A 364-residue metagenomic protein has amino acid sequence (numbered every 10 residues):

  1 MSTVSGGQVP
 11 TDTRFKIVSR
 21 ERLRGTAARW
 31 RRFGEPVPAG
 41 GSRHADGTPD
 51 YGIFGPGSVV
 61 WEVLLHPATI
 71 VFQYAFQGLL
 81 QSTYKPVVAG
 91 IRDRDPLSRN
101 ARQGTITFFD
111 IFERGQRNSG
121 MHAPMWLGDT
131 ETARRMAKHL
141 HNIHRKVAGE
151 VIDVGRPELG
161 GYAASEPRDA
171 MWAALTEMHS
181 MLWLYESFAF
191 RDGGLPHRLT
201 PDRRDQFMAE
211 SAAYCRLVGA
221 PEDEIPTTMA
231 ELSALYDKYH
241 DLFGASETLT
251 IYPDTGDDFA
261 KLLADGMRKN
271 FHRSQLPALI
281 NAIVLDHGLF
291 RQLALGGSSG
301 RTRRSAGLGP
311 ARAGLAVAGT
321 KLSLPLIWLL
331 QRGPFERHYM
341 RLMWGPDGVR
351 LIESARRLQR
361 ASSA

Functional and structural regions predicted by a protein language model:
S2-A364: Mature, function-bearing regions of proteins
